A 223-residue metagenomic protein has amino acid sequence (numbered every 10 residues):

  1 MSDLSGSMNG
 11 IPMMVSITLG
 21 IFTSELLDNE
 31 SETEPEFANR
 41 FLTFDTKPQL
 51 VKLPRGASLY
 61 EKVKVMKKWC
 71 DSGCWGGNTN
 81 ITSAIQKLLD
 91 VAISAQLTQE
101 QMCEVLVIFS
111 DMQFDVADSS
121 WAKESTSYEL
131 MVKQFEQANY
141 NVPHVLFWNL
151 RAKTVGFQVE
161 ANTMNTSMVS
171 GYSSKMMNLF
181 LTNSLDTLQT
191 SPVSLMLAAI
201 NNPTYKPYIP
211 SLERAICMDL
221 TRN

Functional and structural regions predicted by a protein language model:
M1-N223: Acidic, glycine-rich A-domain
